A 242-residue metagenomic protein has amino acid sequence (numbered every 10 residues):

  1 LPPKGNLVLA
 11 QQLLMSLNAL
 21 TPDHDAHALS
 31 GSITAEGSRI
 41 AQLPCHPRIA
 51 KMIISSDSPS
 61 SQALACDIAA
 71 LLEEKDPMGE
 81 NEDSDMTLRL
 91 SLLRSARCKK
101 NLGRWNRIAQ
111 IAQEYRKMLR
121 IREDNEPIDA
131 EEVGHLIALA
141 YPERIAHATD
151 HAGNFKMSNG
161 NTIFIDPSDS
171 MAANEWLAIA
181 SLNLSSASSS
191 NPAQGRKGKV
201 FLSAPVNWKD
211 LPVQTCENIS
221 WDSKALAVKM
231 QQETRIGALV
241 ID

Functional and structural regions predicted by a protein language model:
L1-D242: Second RecA-like catalytic domain
